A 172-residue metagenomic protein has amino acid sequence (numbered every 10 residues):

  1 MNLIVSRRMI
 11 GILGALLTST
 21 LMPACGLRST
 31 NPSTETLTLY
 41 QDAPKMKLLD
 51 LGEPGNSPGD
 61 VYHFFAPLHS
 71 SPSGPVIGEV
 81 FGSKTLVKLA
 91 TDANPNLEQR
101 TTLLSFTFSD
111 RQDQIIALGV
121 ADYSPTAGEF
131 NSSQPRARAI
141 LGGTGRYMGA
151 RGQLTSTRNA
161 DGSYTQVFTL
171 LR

Functional and structural regions predicted by a protein language model:
N2-I12: Bacterial N-terminal signal peptides that target proteins for export
I12-L21: Bacterial N-terminal signal peptides
P23-R172: Targeting-peptide/extracellular-domain and disordered-appendage signature
